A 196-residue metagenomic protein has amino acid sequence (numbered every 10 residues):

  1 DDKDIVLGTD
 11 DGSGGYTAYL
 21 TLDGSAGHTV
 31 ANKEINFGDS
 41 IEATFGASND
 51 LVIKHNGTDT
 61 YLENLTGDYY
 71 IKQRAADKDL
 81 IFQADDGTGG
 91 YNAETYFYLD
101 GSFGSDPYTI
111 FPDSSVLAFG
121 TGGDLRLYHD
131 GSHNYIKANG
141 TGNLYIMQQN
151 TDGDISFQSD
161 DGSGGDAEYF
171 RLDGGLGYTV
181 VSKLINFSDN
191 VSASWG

Functional and structural regions predicted by a protein language model:
D1-W195: Beta-strand-rich receptor-binding modules of extracellular spikes/adhesins
